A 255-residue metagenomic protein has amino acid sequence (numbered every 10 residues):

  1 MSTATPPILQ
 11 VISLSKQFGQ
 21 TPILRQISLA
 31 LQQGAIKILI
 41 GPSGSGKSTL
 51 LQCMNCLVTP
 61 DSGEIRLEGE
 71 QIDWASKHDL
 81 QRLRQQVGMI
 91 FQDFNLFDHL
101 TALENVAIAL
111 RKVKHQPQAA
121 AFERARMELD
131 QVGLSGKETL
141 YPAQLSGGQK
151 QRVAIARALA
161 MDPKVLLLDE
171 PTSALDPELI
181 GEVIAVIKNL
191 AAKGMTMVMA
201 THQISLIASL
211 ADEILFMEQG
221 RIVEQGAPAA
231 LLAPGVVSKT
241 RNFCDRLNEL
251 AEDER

Functional and structural regions predicted by a protein language model:
M1-S13, E252-R255: ABC-family P-loop ATPase nucleotide-binding domain
I8-L9, K16-I27, L31-A211, F216-M217 (+1 more regions): ABC family nucleotide-binding domain
E218-Q219, A233-R255: C-terminal boundary and immediately downstream tail of ABC-type ATPase nucleotide-binding domains
